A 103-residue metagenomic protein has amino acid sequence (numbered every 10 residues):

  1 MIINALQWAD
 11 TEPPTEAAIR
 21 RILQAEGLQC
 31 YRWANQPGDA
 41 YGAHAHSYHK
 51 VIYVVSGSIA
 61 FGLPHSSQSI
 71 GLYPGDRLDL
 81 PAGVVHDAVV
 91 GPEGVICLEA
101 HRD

Functional and structural regions predicted by a protein language model:
M1-A34: A short, N-terminal "cap"/entry segment at the start of jelly-roll beta-barrel domains of the cupin/DSBH fold
Q24-A25, G42-H44, F61: Short loop/turn motifs at secondary-structure junctions and domain boundaries
Q29-H46: Conserved short histidine dyad/triad with adjacent acidic residue
A40-Y41, R77-L78, A82-D87: Histidine-centered metal-chelating micro-motifs
S47-G62: Glycine- and acidic-residue-biased ligand/ion/polar-headgroup-sensing regions
S66-A82: Short acidic-glycine-tyrosine-enriched beta hairpin
A82-D103: Ligand-binding loop in jelly-roll beta-barrel domains
